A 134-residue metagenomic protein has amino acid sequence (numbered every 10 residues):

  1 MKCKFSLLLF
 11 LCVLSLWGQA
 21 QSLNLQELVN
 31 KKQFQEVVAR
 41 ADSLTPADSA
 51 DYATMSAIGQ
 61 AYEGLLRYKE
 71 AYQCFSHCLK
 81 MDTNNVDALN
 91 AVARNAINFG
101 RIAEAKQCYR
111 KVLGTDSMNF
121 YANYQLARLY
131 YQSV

Functional and structural regions predicted by a protein language model:
N30-K31, G64, N98-F99, Q132-S133: Register position in tetratricopeptide repeats
S43-L44, H77-C78, K111-V112: Canonical positions in the second alpha-helix
Y52-A53, V86-D87, F120-Y121: Helix-start (N-cap) detector for alpha-helical repeat units in TPR-like alpha-solenoids, especially tetratricopeptide
